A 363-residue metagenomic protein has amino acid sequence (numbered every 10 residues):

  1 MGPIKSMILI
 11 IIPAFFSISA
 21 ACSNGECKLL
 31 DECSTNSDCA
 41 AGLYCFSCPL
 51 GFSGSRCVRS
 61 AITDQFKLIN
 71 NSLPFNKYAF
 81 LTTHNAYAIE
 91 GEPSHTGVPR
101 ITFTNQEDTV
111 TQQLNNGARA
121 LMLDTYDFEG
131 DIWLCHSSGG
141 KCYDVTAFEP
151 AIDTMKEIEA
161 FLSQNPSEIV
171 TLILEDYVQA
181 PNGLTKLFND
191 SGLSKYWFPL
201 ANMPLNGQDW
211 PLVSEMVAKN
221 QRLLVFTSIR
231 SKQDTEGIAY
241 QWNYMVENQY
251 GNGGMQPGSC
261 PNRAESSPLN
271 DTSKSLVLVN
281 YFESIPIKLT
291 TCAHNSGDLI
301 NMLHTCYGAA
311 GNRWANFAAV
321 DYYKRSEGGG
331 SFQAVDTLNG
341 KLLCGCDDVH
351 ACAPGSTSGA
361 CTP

Functional and structural regions predicted by a protein language model:
G2-P363: Catalytic cores of phosphodiester-bond hydrolases, prominently lipid phosphodiesterases
